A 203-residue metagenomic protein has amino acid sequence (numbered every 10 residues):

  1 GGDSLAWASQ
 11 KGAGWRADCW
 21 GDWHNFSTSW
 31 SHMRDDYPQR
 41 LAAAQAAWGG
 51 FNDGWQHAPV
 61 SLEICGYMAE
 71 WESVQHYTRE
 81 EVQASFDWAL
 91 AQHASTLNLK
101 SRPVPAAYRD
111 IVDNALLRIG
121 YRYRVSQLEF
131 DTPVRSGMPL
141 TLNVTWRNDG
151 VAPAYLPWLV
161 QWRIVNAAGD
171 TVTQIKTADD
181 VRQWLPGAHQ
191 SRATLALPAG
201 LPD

Functional and structural regions predicted by a protein language model:
G1-P103: Catalytic-core regions of glycoside hydrolase
I111-R124: Proline/serine/threonine-rich low-complexity linkers at boundaries of modular beta-sandwich domains
L128-R135: Short beta-strand segments of immunoglobulin-like
M138-L142: Structural beta-strand segments of beta-rich domains
W146-P153: Short amphipathic, basic-aromatic surface patches that mediate peripheral association with negatively charged
P153-Q161: Short coil-to-beta strand junction motifs in C2/discoidin
V172-L201: A beta-strand/beta-hairpin structural motif
